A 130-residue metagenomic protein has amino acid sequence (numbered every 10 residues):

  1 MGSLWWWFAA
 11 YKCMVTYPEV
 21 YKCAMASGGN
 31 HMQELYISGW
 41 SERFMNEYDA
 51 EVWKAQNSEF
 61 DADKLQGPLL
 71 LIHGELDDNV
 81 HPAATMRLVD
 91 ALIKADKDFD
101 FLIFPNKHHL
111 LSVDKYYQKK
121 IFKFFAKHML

Functional and structural regions predicted by a protein language model:
M1-L130: Active-site-proximal cap/loop segments of hydrolase catalytic domains
